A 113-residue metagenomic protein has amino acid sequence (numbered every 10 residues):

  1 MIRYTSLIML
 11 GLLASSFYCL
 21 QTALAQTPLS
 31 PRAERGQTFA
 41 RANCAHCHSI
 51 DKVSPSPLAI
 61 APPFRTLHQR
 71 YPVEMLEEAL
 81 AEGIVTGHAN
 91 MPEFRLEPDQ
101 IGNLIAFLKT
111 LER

Functional and structural regions predicted by a protein language model:
M1-L10: Bacterial N-terminal signal peptides that target proteins for export
G11-L12, A23: Cleavable N-terminal signal peptides
Q21-F39: Electrostatic cytochrome c docking/interface patches
G36, R41-I50, L104: The canonical Cys-X-X-Cys-His
K52, E112-R113: Activation segment of ePK-like protein kinases, specifically the conserved APE
V53-S54, V73: Short, non-ligating residues that shape and space the ligands of small metal-coordination modules and catalytic
S56-A61: Short cysteine/histidine-rich zinc-coordinating motifs and their immediately flanking basic loops
P63-E112: Extracytoplasmic electron-transfer domains, predominantly the class I c-type cytochrome c fold
